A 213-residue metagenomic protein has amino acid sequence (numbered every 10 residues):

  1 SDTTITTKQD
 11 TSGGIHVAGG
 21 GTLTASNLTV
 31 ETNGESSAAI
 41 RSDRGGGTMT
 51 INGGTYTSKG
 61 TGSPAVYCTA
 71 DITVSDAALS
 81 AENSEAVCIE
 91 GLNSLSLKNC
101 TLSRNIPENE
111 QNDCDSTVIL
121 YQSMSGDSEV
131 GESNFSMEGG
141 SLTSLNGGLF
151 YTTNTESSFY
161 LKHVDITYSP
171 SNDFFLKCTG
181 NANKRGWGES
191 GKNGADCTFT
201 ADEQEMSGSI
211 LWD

Functional and structural regions predicted by a protein language model:
S1-T7, V17-E35, R41-S84, I89-E110 (+4 more regions): Surface-exposed loop/turn motifs in large extracellular/passenger domains
